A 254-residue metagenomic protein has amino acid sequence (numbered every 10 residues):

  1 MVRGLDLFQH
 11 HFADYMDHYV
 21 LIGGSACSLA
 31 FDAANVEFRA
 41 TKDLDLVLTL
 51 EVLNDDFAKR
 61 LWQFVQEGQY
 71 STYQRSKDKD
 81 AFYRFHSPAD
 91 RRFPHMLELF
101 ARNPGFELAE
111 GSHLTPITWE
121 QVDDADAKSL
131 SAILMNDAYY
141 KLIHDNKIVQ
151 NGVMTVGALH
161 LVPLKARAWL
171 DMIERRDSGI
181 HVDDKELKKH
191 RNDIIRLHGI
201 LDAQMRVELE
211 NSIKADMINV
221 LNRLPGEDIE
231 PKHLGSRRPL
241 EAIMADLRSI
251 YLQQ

Functional and structural regions predicted by a protein language model:
M1-Q254: Compositionally biased terminal segments of proteins
